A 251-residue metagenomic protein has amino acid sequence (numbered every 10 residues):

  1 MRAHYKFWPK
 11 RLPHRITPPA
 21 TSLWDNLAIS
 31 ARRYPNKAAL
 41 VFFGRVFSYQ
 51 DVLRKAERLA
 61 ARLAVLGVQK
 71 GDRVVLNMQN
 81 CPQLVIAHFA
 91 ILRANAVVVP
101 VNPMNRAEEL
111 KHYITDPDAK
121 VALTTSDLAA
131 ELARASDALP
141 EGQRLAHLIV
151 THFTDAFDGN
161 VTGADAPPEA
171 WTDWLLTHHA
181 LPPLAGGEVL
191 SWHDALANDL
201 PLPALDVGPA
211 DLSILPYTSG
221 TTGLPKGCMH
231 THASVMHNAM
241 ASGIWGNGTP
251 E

Functional and structural regions predicted by a protein language model:
M1-A20: Flexible, non-catalytic linker and terminal segments flanking ANL/adenylate-forming cores
T17-P19, A28, N36-C81, V85-F89 (+2 more regions): Conserved AMP-binding/adenylate-forming core of the ANL superfamily
S48-Q50, S213-A239: Conserved AMP-binding A3 loop
L53-R58, A195-D199, C228-P250: Conserved structural elements of the adenylate-forming
V65-L66, R93-D194: Structural core segment of the AMP-binding/adenylate-forming
V74, I91, A122, L212 (+1 more regions): Conserved S/T- and glycine-rich ATP-binding loop of Class I adenylate-forming
L84-A94, V98, V235, S242: Short hydrophobic alpha-helical segments of the AMP-binding
E169-Y217, L224, N247-E251: Conserved pre-ATP/AMP-binding loop-to-beta segment of ANL
